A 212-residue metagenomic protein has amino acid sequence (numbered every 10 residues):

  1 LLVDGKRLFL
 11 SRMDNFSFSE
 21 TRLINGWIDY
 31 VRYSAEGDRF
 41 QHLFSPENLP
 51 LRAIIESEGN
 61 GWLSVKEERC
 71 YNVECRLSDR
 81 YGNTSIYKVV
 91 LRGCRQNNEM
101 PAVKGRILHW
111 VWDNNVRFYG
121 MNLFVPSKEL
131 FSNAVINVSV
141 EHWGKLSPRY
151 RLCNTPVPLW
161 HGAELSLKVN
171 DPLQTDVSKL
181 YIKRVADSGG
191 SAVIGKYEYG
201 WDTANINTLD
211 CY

Functional and structural regions predicted by a protein language model:
L2-G5, V185-A186: Short strand-turn-strand beta-turns centered on an Asx-Gly dipeptide
M13, W27-L63, N97-F118, P172-Y212: Proteolytic cleavage junctions
V65-R69, R117, V157-H161: Solvent-exposed loop and beta-edge segments used for protein-protein assembly and interaction
R69-V73, N207-D210: Exposed beta-strand face motif in extracellular beta-rich ectodomains
N72, R80-G105, H109: Short beta-strand elements
V103-W110, I136-A186: Proteolytic processing hotspots in large secreted/extracellular or virion-associated proteins and select intracellular
W110-V135: Predominantly extracellular/luminal regions of secreted and cell-surface proteins, especially disulfide-bonded
